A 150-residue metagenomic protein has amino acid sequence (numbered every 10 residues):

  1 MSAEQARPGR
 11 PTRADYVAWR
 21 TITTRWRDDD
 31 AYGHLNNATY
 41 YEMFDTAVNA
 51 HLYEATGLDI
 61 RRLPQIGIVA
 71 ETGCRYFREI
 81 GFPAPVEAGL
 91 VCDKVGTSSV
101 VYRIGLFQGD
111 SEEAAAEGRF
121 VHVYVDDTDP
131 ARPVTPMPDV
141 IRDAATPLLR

Functional and structural regions predicted by a protein language model:
S2-A18, I80-P85, D93-R150: HotDog/MaoC-like acyl-thioester-processing domains
S2-E54: Catalytic strand-loop segment that frames the active site of acyl-thioester-processing enzymes
T21-R25, R75, V121-V123: Generic structural detector for well-ordered beta-strands
W26-D30, L63, R75, D129-R132: Residue-level signal for pocket-adjacent positions within structured domains
D28, H34-N37, A70-E71, R78 (+2 more regions): Generic structural "secondary-structure junction" signal
M43, H51, A55, V140 (+1 more regions): Residues that form generic nucleotide/phosphate-binding pockets
H51-V100, A114-E117: Hydrophobic beta-strand-centered segment that forms part of the acyl-chain substrate-binding groove
